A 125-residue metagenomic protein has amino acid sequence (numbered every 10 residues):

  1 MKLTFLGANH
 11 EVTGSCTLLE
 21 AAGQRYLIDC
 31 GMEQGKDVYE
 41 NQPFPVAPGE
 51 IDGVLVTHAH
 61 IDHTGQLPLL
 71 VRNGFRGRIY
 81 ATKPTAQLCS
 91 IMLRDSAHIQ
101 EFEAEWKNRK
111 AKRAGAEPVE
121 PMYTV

Functional and structural regions predicted by a protein language model:
M1-G49, G53: Conserved beta-strand hairpin/beta-sheet module of binuclear metal-dependent hydrolase folds, prominently
K2-N9, C16-A21, P68-V71, G77 (+2 more regions): N-terminal phosphate-binding or glycine-rich loops at protein starts, especially the Walker A/P-loop of NTPases
L19, M92-I99: Phosphate/oxyanion-binding loops and surfaces in catalytic or ligand/nucleic-acid-binding neighborhoods
A21-C30, K83, E101, P121-Y123: Metallo-beta-lactamase
A22-R25, P45-P48, G74-F75, H98-F102 (+1 more regions): Short, low-complexity, polar/charged sequence segments that are solvent-exposed and flexible
G31-E33, G53-T57, T82-P84, W106-K110 (+1 more regions): Short, surface-exposed, polar/charged, turn-prone segments marking secondary-structure boundaries
D37-L88, R94: Active-site metal-binding motif and surrounding structural segment of the metallo-beta-lactamase
S96-V125: Metallo-beta-lactamase
